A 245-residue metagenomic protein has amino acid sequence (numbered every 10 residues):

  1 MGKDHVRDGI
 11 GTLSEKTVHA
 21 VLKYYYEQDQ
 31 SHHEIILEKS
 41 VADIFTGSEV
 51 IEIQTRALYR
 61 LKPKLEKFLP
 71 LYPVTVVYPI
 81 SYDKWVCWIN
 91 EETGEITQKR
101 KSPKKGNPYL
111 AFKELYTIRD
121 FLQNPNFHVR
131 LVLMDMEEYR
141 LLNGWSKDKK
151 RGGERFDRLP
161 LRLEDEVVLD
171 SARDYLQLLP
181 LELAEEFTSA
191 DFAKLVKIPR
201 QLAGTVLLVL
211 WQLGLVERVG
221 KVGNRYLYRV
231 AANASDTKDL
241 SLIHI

Functional and structural regions predicted by a protein language model:
M1-V41: Acidic-basic catalytic patches of nuclease active cores, encompassing PD-(D/E)XK and other metal-cofactor nuclease
L22, A42-A57, L61, F68 (+1 more regions): Conserved catalytic cores of phosphodiester-cleaving nucleases, focusing on short active-site segments
K99-V167: Long, low-complexity, charged/polar intrinsically disordered regions in eukaryotic proteins
L183-L195: Short acidic, hydrophobic short linear motifs in intrinsically disordered regions
I198-V209: Short amphipathic alpha-helical interaction segments
W211-K221: A short, conserved structural fragment
K221-L240: Short, cationic-aromatic polyanion-contact patches
I243-I245: Conserved small/polar residues in nucleotide/adenosyl-binding loops
